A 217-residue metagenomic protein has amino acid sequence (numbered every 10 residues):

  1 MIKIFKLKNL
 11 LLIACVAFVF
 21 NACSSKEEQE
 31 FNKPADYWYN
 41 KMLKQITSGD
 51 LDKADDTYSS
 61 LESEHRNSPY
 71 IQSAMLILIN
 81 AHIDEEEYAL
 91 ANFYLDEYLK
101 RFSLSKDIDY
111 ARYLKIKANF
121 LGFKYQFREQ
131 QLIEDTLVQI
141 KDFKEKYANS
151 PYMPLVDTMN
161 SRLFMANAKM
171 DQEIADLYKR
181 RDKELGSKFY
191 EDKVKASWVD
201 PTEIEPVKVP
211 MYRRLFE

Functional and structural regions predicted by a protein language model:
I2-F5, A22-E217: Acidic, polar-rich low-complexity tracts and alpha-helical solenoid repeat scaffolds
L12-V19: Bacterial N-terminal signal peptides
